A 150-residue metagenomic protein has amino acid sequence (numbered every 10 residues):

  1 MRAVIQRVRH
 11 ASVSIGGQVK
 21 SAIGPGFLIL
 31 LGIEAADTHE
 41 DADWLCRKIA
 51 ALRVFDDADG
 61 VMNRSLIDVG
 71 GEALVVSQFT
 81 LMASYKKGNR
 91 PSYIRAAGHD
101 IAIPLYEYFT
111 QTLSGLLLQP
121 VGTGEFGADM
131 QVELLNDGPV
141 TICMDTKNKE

Functional and structural regions predicted by a protein language model:
M1-G88, I103-E150: N-terminal, polar/charged subdomain of small-to-medium soluble alpha/beta proteins
K87-I101: A charged helix-plus-loop insertion that forms the helical arch/lid used to bind and gate nucleic-acid substrates
